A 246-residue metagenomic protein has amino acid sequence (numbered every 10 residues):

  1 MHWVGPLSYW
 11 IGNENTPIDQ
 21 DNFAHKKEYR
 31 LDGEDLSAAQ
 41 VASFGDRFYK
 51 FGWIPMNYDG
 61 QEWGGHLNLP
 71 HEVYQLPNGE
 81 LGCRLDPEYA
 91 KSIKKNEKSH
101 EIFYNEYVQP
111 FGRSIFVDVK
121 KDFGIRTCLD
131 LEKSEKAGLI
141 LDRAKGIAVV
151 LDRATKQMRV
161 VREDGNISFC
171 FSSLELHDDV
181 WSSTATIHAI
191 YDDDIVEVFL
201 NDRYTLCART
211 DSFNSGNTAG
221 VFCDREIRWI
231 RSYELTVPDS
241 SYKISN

Functional and structural regions predicted by a protein language model:
M1-G12: Loop/turn-rich, solvent-exposed surfaces of beta-rich toroidal or solenoidal domains
T16-N246: Beta-rich accessory regions
